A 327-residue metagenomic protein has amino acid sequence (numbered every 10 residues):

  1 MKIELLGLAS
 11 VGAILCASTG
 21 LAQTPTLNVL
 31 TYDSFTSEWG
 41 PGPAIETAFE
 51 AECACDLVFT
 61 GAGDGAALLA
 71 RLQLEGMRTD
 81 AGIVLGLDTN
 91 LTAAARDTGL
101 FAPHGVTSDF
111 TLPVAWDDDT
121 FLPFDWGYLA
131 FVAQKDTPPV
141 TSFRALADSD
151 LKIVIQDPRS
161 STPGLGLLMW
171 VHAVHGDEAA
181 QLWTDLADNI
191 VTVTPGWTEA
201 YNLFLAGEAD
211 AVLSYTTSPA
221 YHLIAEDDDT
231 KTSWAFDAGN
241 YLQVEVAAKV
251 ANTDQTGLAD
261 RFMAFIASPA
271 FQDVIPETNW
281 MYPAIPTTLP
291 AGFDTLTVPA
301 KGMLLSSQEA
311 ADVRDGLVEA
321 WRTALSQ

Functional and structural regions predicted by a protein language model:
M1-L21: Gram-negative bacterial Sec-dependent N-terminal signal peptides
T26, L30-G42, G63-A67, T79-A209: Extracytoplasmic ligand-binding site segments that recognize negatively charged/polar headgroups
P43-F59: Short alpha-helix C-terminal cap/hinge motif
N90-A94, L205, A209-T230, N279: A ligand-binding cleft/hinge motif common to bilobed small-molecule-binding domains
V114, G127, W183-A187, V193-T194 (+1 more regions): Periplasmic-binding protein-like
A130-T137, H172, Q243-T256, V274-E277: A bilobed periplasmic-binding-protein/Venus flytrap-type ligand-binding module shared by bacterial periplasmic
V250-L304: Mature extracytoplasmic/periplasmic domains
G292-Q327: Extracellular/periplasmic bilobal clamshell ligand-binding domains
